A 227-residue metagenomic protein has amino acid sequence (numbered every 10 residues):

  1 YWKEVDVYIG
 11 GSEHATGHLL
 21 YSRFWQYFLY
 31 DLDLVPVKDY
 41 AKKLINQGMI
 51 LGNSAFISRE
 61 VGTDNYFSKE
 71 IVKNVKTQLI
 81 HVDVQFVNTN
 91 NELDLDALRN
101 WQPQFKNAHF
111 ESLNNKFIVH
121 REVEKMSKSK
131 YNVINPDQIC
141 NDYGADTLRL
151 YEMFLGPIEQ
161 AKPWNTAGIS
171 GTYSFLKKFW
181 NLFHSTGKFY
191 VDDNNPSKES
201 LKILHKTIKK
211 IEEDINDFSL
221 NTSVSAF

Functional and structural regions predicted by a protein language model:
Y1-F189, I203-A226: Structured secondary-structure scaffolds
Y190-N194: NTP/phosphate- and nucleic-acid-binding module
K198: Gly/Thr-rich phosphate-binding loop signature of adenosyl cofactor/nucleotide-binding cores
